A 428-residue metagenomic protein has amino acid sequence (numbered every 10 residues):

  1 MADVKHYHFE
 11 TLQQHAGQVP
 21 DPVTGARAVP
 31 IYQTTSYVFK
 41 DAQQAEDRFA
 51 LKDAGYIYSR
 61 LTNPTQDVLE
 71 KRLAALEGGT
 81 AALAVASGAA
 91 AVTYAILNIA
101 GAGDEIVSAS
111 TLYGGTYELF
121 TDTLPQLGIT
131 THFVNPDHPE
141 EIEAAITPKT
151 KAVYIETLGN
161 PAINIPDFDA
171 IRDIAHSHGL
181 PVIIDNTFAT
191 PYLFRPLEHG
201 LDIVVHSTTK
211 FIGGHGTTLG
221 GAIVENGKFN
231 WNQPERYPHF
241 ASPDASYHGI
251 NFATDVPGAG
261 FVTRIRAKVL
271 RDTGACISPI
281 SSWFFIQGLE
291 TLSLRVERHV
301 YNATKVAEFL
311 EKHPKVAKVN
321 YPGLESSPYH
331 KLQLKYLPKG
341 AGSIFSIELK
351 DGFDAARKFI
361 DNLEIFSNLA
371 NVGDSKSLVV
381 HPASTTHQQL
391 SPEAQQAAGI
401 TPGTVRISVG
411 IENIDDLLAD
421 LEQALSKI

Functional and structural regions predicted by a protein language model:
A2, T121-D122, T130, P148 (+3 more regions): PLP-dependent enzyme catalytic core of the Aspartate aminotransferase-like
A2-D3, Q13-H15, V19-P22, A82-K312: Conserved PLP-enzyme active-site core in the AAT-like
A2-N63, K71-R72: N-terminal "arm"/small-domain region of PLP-dependent enzymes with the aminotransferase-like
D41-A90, G115-T123: Conserved N-terminal alpha-helix of the aminotransferase class I/II PLP-enzyme fold
G78, K149, K315-K318, I365 (+1 more regions): Glycine-centered tight turns that cap/initiate beta-strands
V224, S346-E348, S408-G410: Short hydrophobic/aromatic beta-strand micro-patches that form the beta-sheet surface supporting nucleotide- or nucleic
T273-C276, I280-S282, Q287, T291 (+4 more regions): Conserved small-domain helix->loop->beta segment predominantly found in fold-type I
